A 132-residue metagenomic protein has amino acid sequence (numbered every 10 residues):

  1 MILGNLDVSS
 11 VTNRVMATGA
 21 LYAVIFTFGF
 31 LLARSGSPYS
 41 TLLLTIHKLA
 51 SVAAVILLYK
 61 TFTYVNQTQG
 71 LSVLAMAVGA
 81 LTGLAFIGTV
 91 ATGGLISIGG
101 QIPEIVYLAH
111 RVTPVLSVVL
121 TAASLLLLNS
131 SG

Functional and structural regions predicted by a protein language model:
M1-G132: Membrane-embedded alpha-helical bundles that constitute the cytochrome b-like, heme-associated redox core of multi-pass
